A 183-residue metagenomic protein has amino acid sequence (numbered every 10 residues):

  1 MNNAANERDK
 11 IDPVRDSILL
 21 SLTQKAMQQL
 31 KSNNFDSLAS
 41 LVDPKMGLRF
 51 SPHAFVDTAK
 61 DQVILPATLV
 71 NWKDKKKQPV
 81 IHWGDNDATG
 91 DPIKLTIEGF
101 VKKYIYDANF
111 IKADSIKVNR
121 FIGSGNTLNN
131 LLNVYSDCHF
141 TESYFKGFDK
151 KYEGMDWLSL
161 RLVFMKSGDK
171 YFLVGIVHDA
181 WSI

Functional and structural regions predicted by a protein language model:
N2-Q28, S32, D36, S40 (+2 more regions): Short, low-complexity N-terminal intrinsically disordered segments enriched in polar/charged residues
E7, K60, N71, N129-L131 (+1 more regions): Short, flexible coil/linker segments at or flanking structured domains
I18, Q28-Q29, T58-N71, G154 (+2 more regions): Mature, folded catalytic cores of secreted/periplasmic enzymes
L19-L22, L30, L38-L41, L48 (+6 more regions): Generic detector of leucine side chains in alpha-helical contexts
L41-I122: Surface-exposed acidic loop/strand-edge motifs in secreted or periplasmic proteins that form small linear binding
D85, E98-I183: Short beta-strand edge/turn micro-motifs at domain boundaries
